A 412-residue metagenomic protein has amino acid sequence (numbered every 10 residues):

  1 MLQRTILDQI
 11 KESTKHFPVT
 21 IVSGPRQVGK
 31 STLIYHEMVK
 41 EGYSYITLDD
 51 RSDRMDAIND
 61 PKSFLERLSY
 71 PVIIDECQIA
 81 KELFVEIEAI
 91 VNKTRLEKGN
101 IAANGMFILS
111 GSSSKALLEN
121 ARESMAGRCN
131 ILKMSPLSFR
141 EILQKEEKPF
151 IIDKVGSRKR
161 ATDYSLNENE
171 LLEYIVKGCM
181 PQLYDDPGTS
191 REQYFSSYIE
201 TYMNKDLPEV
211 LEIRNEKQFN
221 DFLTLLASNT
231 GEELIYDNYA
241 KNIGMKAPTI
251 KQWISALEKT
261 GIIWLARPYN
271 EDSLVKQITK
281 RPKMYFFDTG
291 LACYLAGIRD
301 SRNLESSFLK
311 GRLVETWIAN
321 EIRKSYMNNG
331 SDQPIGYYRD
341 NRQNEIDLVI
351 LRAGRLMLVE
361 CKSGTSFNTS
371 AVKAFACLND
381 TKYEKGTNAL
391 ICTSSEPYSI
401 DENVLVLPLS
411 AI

Functional and structural regions predicted by a protein language model:
Q3-D8, E12-Q27, S31-S44, L48 (+3 more regions): A cross-kingdom feature that marks ATP-driven nucleic-acid transaction machinery
Y43-P71: Short glycine-rich substrate-engagement loop in P-loop NTPases that contacts/grips substrate
L68-E86: Conserved P-loop NTPase "ATPase switch" module shared by AAA+ and STAND
F84-L109, K115, E123: Conserved catalytic/switch belt of AAA+ P-loop NTPases
L109-K115, N120-R122, S135-L137, C392-S395: A short beta-strand-to-loop transition that corresponds to the Sensor-1 phosphate-sensing loop of AAA+ P-loop ATPases
K115-N130, K145-K148: Short regulatory helix/loop adjacent to the ATP-binding pocket of P-loop NTPases
N130-L143: Conserved AAA+ ATPase "SRH/arginine-finger" region at the nucleotide-binding site
Q144-R323, M327, Q333-G336: Interdomain hinge/linker elements that couple catalytic modules in large macromolecular machines
